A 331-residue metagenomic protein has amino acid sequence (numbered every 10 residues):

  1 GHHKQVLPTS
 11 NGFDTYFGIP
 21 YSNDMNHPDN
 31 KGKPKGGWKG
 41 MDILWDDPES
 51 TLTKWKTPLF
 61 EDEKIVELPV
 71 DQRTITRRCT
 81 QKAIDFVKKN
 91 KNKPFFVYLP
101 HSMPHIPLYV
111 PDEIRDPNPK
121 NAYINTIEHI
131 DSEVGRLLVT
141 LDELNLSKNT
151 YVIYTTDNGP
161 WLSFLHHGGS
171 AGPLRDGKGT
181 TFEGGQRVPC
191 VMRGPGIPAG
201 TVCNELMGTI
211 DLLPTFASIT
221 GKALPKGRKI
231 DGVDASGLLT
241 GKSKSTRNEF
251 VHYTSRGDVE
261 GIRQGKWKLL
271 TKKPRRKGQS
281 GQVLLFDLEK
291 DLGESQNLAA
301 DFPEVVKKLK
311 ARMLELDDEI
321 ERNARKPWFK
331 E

Functional and structural regions predicted by a protein language model:
G1-F95, H101-V110, S280: Formylglycine-dependent
K4-N11, P107-V110, D116-T126, V139-I197 (+1 more regions): Histidine-centered active-site microenvironments of extracellular/periplasmic hydrolases and transferases
N11, R77-Q81, E128-S132, M207-P214 (+6 more regions): A structural signal for well-ordered alpha-helical segments within the folded catalytic domains of diverse enzymes
G12-D14, N90-V97, L146-V152, R187 (+2 more regions): Loop/turn elements at helix/coil->beta-strand transitions in domains of secreted/extracellular proteins
D14-L44, P160-G172, D176-E183, I197-E205 (+3 more regions): C-terminal cap/loop subdomain of S1 sulfatases and analogous C-terminal strand-loop tails that border
T57-L68, D112-P117, R193-I197, E289-E294: Short glycine/proline-rich turn/loop motifs
I65-R77, D116-H129: The substrate-binding groove and active-site-proximal loops of carbohydrate-active enzymes, especially glycoside
A83, P94-P100, I127, V134 (+6 more regions): Beta-strand elements within well-structured catalytic alpha/beta cores of enzymes that handle phosphate/sulfate esters
